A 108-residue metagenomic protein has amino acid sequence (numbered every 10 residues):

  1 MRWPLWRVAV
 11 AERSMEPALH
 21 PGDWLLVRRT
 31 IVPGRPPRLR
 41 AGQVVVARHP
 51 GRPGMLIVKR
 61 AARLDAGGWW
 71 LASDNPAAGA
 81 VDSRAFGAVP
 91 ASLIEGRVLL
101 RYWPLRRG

Functional and structural regions predicted by a protein language model:
M1-G108: Extended hydrophobic leader/signal-anchor segments used for secretion and membrane insertion
